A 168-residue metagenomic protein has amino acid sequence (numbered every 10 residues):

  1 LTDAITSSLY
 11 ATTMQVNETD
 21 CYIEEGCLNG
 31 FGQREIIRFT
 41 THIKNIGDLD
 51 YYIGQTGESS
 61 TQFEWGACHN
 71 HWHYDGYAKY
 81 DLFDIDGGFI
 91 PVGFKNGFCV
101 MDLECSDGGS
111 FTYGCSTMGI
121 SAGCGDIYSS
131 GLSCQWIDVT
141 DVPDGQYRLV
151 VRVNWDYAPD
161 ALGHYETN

Functional and structural regions predicted by a protein language model:
L1-C27: N-terminal leader/pro-regions and domain N-caps
L1-D3, L49, G88-V92, D126-S130 (+1 more regions): Beta-sandwich strand segments
E18-C27, G32-H73, D84-D86, P159-D160: Short amphipathic, basic-aromatic surface patches that mediate peripheral association with negatively charged
N29-F31, D141-V142, Y165: Hydrophobic beta-strand core residues of beta-sandwich domains
I37-T40, Y147-V151: A short hydrophobic beta-strand element
G76-K79, D84-P143, R148, N154-D156: Exoplasmic/lumenal beta-rich domain surfaces
